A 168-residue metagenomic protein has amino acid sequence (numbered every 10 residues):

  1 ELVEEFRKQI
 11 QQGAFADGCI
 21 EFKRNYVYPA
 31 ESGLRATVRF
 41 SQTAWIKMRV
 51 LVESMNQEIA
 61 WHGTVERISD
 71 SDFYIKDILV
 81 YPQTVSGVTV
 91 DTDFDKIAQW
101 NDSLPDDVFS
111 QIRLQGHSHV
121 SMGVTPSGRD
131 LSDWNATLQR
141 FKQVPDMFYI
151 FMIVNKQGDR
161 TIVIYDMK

Functional and structural regions predicted by a protein language model:
E1-L114, G123-K168: Conserved beta-strand-loop surface patch within small alpha/beta domains used for substrate/adaptor or ligand engagement
